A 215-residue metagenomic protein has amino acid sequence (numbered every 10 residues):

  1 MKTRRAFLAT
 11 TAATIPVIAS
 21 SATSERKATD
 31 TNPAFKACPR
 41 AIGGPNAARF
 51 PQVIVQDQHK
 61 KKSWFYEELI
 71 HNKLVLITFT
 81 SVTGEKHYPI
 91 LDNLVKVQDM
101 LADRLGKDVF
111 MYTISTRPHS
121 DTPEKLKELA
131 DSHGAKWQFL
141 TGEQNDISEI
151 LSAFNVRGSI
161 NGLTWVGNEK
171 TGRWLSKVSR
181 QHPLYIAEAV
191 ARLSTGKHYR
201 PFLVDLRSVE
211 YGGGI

Functional and structural regions predicted by a protein language model:
M1-I15: N-terminal secretory signal peptides and thylakoid transit peptides that target proteins across membranes
A22-Q52: N-proximal helix/coil linker or "cap" segments that precede and/or mark the start of modular domains
F65-I90, L94: Short active-site neighborhood of thiol/selenol oxidoreductases, capturing the structured segment around
S81-G84, T113-T116, K136-W137, W174-S176: Second-shell loop/turn segments in exported
P89-H133, Q144-I150: Structural microenvironment flanking redox-active thiols in thiol-disulfide oxidoreductases
K136-W137, S148, F154-W165: Structural micro-motif
Q138-G142: Short acidic-hydrophobic, aromatic-tinged amphipathic segments that line or gate anion-handling sites
N161-I215: Thiol-/selenol-based redox modules, centered on thioredoxin-like and closely related oxidoreductase domains
